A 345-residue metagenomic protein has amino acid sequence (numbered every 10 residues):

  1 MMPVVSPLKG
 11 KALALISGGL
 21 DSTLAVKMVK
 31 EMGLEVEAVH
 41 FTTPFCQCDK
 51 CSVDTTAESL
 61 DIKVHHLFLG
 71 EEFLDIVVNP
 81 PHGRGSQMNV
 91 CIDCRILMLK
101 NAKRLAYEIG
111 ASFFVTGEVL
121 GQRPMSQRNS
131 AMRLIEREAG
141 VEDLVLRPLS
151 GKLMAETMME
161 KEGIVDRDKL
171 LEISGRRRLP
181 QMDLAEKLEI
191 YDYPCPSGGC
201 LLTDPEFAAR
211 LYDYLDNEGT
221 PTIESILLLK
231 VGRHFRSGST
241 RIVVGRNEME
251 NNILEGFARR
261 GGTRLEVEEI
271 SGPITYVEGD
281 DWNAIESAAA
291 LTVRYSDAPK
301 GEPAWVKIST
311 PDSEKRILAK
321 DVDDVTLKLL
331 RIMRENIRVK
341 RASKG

Functional and structural regions predicted by a protein language model:
M1-K187, S313, K320-D323, I332-G345: ATP-dependent adenylation/nucleotidyltransferase module used to activate substrates
L144-K344: AMP-forming adenylation/ATP pyrophosphatase catalytic core
